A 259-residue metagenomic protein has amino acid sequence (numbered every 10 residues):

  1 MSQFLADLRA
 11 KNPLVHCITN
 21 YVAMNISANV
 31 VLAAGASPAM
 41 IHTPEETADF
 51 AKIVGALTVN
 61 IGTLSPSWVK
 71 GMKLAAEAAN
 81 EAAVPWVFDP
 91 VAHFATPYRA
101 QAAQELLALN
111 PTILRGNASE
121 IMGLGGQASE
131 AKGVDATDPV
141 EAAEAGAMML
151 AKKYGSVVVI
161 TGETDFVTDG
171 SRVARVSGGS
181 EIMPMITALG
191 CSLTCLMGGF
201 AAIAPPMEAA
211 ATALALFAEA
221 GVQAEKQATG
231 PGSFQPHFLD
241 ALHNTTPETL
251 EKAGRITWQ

Functional and structural regions predicted by a protein language model:
M1-F88: Conserved N-terminal subdomain of the carbohydrate kinase-like
M1-L8, S156-G178, T249-E251: Acidic-glycine-rich active-site phosphate/pyrophosphate-binding loop
W68-N117: Glycine/small-residue-rich loop that forms an oxyanion/phosphate-binding "nest" at active or ligand-binding sites
Y98-V173: Conserved phosphate/ATP/ADP-binding segment of small-molecule kinases
G123, M185-L216: Short, small-residue alpha-helix embedded
G146-A151, P206-G221, F238-L239: Short, well-structured alpha-helical segments that form the helix of a local strand-helix-strand
V176-T187: Short pre-catalytic strand/loop immediately N-terminal to key active-site residues, enriched for Gly-Thr
E219-Q259: Charged C-terminal helix
